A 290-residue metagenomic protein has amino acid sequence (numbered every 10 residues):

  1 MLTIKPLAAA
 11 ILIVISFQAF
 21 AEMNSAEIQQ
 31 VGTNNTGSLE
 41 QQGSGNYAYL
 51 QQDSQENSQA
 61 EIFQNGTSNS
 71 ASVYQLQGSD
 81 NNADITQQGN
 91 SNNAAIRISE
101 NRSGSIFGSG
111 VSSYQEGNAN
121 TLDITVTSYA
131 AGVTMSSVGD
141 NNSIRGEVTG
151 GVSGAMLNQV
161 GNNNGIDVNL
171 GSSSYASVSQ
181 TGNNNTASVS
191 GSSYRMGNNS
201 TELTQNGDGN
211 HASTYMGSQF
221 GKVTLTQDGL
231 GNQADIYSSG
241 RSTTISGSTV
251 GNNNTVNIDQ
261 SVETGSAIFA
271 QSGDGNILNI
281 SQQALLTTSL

Functional and structural regions predicted by a protein language model:
M1-L7: Bacterial N-terminal signal peptides that target proteins for export
S16-Q18: N-terminal signal peptide c-region/cleavage motif recognized by signal peptidases
E22-L290: Low-complexity repeat regions of mature extracellularly deployed or surface/particle-associated proteins
